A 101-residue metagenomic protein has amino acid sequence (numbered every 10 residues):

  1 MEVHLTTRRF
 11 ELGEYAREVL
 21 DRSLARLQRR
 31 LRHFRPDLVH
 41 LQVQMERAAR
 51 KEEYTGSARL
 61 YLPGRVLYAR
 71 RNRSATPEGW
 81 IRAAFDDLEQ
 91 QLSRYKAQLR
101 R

Functional and structural regions predicted by a protein language model:
M1-R101: N-terminal, polar/charged subdomain of small-to-medium soluble alpha/beta proteins
